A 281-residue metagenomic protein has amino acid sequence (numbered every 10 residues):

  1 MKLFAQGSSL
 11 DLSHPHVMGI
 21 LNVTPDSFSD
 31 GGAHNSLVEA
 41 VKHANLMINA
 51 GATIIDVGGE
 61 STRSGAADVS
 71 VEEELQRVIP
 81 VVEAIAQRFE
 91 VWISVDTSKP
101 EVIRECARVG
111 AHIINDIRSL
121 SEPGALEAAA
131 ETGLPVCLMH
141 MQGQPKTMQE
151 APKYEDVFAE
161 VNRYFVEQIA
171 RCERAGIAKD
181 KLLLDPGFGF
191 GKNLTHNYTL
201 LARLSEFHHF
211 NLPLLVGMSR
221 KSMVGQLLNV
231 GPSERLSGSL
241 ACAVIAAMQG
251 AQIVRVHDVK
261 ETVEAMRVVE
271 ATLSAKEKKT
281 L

Functional and structural regions predicted by a protein language model:
M1-K2: Extended, charged alpha/beta regions that create polyanion-binding interfaces
A5-Q6, L12, S29-V38, K42-H43 (+6 more regions): Active-site-adjacent loop and "lid" segments of alpha/beta metabolic enzymes
K42-G58: Catalytic domains of carbohydrate-active enzymes, especially glycoside hydrolases
N45-N49, Q168-K181: Phosphate/pyrophosphate-binding loops at sites that engage ATP/ADP/AMP, CoA/4′-phosphopantetheine, polyphosphate
